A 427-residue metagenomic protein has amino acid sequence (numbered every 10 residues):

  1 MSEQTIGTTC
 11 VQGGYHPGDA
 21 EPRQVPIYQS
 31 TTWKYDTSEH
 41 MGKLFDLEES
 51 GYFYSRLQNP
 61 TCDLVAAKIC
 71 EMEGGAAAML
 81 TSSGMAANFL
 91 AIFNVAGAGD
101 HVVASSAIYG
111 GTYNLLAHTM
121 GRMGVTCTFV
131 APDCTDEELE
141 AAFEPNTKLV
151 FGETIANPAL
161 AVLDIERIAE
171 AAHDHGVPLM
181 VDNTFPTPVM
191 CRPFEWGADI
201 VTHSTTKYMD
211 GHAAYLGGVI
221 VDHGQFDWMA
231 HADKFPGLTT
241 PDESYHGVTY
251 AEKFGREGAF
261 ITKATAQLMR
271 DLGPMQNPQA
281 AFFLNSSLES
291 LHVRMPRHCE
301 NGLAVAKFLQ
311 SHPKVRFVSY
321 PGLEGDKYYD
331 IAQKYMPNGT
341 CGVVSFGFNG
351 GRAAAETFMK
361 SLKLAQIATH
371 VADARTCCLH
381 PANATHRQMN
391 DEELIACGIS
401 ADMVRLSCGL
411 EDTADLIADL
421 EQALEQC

Functional and structural regions predicted by a protein language model:
M1-N59, A67: N-terminal "arm"/small-domain region of PLP-dependent enzymes with the aminotransferase-like
S2, G7-H16, A78-Q310: Conserved PLP-enzyme active-site core in the AAT-like
G14-Y15, Q29-Y35, K207, G224-Q225 (+7 more regions): Glycine-rich beta-alpha junction loops
T37-F89, G111-T119: Conserved N-terminal alpha-helix of the aminotransferase class I/II PLP-enzyme fold
G74, N146, K314-F317, L364 (+1 more regions): Glycine-centered tight turns that cap/initiate beta-strands
A117-H118, T126-C127, A141, P145-K148 (+4 more regions): PLP-dependent enzyme catalytic core of the Aspartate aminotransferase-like
L272-M275, Q279-A281, S286-S290, M295-R297 (+3 more regions): Conserved small-domain helix->loop->beta segment predominantly found in fold-type I
